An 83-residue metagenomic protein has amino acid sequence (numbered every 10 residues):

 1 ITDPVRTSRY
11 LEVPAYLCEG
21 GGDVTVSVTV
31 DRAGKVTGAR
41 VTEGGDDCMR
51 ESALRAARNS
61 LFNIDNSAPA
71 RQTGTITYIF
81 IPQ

Functional and structural regions predicted by a protein language model:
I1-P4, K35-T42, T77: A broad, low-specificity signal for short, low-complexity segments enriched in glycine/proline and polar/charged
I1-Y16, R55-L61, I76: Acidic, low-complexity proline/glycine/alanine-rich linker and hinge segments
C18-T25, D31, K35-R71: A short, well-structured alpha-helical segment
D65-Q83: Cysteine/selenocysteine-centered motifs that mediate thiol-based redox chemistry or coordinate metal-sulfur cofactors
